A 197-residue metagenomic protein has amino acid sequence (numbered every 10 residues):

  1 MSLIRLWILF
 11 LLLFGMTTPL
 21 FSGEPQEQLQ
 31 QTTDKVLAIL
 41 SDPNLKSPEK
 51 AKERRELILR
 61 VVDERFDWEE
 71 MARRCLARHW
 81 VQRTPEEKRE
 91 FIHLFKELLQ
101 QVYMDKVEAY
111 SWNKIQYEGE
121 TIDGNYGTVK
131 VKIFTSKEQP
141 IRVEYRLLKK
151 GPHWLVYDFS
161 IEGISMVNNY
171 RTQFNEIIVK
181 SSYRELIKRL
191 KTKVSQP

Functional and structural regions predicted by a protein language model:
M1-I8: Bacterial N-terminal signal peptides that target proteins for export
L20-S22: Boundary at the C-terminal end of the N-terminal hydrophobic targeting segment
E24-Y103: Early exported N-terminus immediately downstream of N-terminal targeting peptides
D42-E49, E53, Q82-E86, W112 (+4 more regions): Surface-exposed, polar/charged faces of alpha-helical domains in mature secreted/periplasmic/lumenal proteins
Q101-I141, K193-P197: Surface-exposed, charged secondary-structure patches
R142, R146-N168: Short beta-strand edge/turn micro-motifs at domain boundaries
D158-P197: Low-complexity, intrinsically disordered terminal/linker segments enriched in charged and Gly/Pro repeats
